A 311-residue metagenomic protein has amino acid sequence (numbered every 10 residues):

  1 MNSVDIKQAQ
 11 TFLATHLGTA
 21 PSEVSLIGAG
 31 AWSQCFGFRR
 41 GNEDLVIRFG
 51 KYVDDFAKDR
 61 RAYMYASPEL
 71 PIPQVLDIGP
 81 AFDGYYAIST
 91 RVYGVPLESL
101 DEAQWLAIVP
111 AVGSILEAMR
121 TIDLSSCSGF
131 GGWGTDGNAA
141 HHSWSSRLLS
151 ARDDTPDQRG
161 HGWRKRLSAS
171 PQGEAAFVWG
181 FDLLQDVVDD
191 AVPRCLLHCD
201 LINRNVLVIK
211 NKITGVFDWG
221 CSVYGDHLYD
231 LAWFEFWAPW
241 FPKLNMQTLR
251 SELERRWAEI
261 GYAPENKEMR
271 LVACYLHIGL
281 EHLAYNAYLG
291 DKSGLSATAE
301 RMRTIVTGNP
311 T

Functional and structural regions predicted by a protein language model:
N2-A20, T121-C199, T298, M302-T304 (+1 more regions): An alpha-helical support segment within catalytic cores of ATP-dependent transferases
L13, C35, I47, Y63 (+9 more regions): Generic structural signal for small/hydrophobic residues in well-ordered secondary structure, especially within
E23-S146, A191: ATP-binding pocket architecture of kinase catalytic cores
S25-G28, Q34-R39, I47, V178-Y229: Active-site acidic catalytic loop and adjacent metal/ATP-binding pocket of ATP-dependent phosphoryl transfer enzymes
V46-G50, G131-G132, L196-C199, V216-F217 (+3 more regions): Short beta-strand segments
Y63, W105-L106, D136, G215 (+3 more regions): Glycine-rich, phosphate-binding/catalytic loops in enzymes
E102, L106-P110, Q247, S251 (+1 more regions): Non-membrane alpha-helical structural segments and their capping/turn regions in soluble enzymes
Y229-Y262, Y275-K292, R301: Active-site activation/catalytic loop segments of kinase-like enzymes and analogous catalytic loops in related
